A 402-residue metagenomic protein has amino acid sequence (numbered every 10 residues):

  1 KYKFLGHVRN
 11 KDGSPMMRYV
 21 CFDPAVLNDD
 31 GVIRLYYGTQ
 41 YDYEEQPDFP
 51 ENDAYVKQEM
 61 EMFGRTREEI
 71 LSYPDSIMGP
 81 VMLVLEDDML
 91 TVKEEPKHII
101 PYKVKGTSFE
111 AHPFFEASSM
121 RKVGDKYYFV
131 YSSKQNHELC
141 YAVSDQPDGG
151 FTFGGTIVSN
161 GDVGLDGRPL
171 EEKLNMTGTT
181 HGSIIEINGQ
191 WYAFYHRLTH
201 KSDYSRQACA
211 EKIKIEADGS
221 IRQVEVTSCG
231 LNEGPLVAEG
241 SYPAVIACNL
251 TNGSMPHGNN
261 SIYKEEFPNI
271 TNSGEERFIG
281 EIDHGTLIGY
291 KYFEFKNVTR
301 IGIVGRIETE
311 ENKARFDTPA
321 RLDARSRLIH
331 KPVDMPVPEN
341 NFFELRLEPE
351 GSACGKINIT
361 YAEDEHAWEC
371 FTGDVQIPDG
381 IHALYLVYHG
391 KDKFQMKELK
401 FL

Functional and structural regions predicted by a protein language model:
K1-L402: Carbohydrate-active catalytic/glycan-binding domains of CAZyme proteins, especially the secreted or lumenal ectodomains
